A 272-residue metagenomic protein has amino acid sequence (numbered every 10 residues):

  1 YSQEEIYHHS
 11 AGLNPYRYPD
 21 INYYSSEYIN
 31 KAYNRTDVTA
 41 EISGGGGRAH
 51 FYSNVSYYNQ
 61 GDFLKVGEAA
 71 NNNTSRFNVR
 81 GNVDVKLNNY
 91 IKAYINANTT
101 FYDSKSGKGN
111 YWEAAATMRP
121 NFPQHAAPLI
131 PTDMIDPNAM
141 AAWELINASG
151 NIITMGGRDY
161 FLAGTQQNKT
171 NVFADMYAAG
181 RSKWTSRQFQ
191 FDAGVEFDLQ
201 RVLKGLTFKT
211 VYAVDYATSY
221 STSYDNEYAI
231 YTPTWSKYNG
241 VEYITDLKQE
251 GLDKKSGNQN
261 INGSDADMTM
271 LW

Functional and structural regions predicted by a protein language model:
Y1-Q3, T100-L162, A217-K248: A surface-exposed, glycine/aromatic-enriched loop/edge motif typical of exported proteins
Y1-R17, N89-T117, K183: N-terminal, post-signal-peptide soluble/periplasmic segments of Gram-negative outer-membrane pore/transport systems
Y1-V66: Residues embedded in well-ordered regular secondary structure
H8-Y18, Y24-K31, V66, A70-N71 (+4 more regions): Extracellular/periplasm-exposed beta-strand and loop segments of Gram-negative cell-envelope proteins, dominated by
N30-H50, V55-Y57, N96-N98, G157-Y224 (+1 more regions): Outer-membrane beta-barrel transmembrane strands
A69-D84, V211-Y216: Short secondary-structure subsegments characteristic of cysteine-rich extracellular domains
R80, L87, K92, G205-K209: Transmembrane beta-barrel domains of bacterial outer-membrane proteins
Y90-S106, K237-W272: C-terminal low-complexity, acidic/polar tails when present
